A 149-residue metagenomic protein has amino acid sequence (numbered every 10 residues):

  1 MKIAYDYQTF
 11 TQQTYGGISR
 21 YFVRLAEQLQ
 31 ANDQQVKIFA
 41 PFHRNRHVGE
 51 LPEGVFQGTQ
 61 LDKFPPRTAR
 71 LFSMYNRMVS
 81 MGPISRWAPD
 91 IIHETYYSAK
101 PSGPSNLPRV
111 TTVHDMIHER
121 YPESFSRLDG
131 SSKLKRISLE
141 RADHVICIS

Functional and structural regions predicted by a protein language model:
M1-S149: Carbohydrate transferase catalytic cores enriched for Leloir-type hexosyltransferases
